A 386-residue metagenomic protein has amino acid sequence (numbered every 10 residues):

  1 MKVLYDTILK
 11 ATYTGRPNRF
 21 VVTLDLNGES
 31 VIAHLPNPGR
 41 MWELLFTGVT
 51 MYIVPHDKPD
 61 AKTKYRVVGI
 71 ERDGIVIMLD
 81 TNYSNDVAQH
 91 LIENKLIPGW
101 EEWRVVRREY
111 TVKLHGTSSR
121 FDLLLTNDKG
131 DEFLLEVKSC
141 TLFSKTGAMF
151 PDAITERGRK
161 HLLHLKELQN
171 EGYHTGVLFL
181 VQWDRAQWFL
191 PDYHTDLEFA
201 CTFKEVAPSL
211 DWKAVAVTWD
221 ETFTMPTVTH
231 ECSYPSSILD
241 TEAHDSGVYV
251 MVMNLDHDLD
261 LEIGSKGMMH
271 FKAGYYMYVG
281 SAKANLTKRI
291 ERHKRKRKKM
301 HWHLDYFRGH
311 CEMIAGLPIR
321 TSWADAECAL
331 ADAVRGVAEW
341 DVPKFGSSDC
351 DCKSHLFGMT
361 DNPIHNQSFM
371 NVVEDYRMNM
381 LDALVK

Functional and structural regions predicted by a protein language model:
K2-Y5, L9, L24, T175 (+3 more regions): Non-catalytic C-terminal interaction segments of nucleic acid-processing enzymes
A11, F121-D152, L165: Conserved catalytic cores of phosphodiester-cleaving nucleases, focusing on short active-site segments
E29-L44: Beta-strand/loop nucleic-acid-binding surfaces
F46-K58: Flexible glycine-rich surface loops and low-complexity tracts that mediate binding to linear polymers
I97-H115: A short acidic/basic microdomain associated with nuclease active sites
F143-G158, L163-T195: Nucleic-acid nuclease catalytic cores
W212, A284-N285, E291-F369: Aromatic/basic micro-patches that form nucleic-acid/chromatin recognition or nuclease catalytic surfaces
E231-R295, L317-T321, D325, I364-K386: GIY-YIG nuclease catalytic motif and its immediate N-terminal context
